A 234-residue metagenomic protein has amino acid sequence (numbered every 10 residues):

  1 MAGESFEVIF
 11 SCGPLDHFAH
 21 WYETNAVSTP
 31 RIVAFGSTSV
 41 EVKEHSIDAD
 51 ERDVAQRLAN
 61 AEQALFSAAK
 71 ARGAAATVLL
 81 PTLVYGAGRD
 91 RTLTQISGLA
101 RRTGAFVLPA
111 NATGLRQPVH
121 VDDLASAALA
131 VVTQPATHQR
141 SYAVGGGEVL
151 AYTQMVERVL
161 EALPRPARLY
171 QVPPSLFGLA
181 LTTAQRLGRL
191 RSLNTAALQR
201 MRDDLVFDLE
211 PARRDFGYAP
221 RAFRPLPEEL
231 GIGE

Functional and structural regions predicted by a protein language model:
M1-P30, A34, T38-A49: NAD(P)H-binding glycine-rich loop region in Rossmannoid oxidoreductase-like domains and their noncatalytic homologs
F6, V121-L129, R224-E228: Short, amphipathic alpha-helical "lid/cap" segments that border enzyme active or binding sites
V40, V84-G86, L124: Conserved sequence/active-site signature of Rossmann-fold short-chain dehydrogenase/reductase
R52-L80, A87-Q95: Active-site Tyr-X1-5-Lys
Q56, R116-V119, L150, F207 (+1 more regions): Residue-level signal for the nucleotide or nucleotide-sugar donor/cofactor binding architecture
D90-Q95, A110-T133, Q139-A143: Substrate-positioning beta->alpha
Q95-V121, P166-L205: Alpha-helical membrane-targeting segments
V131-L193, L209, R214-E234: Mid/C-terminal beta-alpha module of Rossmann-like enzyme folds, strongest in SDR-family dehydrogenases/epimerases
